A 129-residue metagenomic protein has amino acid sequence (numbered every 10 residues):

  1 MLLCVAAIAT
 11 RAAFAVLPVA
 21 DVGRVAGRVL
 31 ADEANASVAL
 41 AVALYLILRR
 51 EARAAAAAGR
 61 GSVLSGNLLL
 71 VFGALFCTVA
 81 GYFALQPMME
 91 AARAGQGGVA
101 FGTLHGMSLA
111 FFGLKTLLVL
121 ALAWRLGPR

Functional and structural regions predicted by a protein language model:
M1-C4, A36-S37, V71-G81: Alpha-helical transmembrane segments of multi-pass integral membrane proteins
M1-V42, L46-A55, R93-G98, G102: Interfacial loop at the N-terminal end of multi-pass membrane proteins
A9, L85, V119-L122: Hydrophobic/aromatic residues in alpha-helical transmembrane segments
V29-L30, N67, V99-T116: Individual transmembrane alpha-helices with interfacial aromatic-anchor signatures
A36-L44, F111-L122: Hydrophobic cores of alpha-helical transmembrane segments in multi-pass inner/ER membrane proteins, independent
G59-L75: Interfacial segments of alpha-helical transmembrane regions
F72-P87, F112-T116: Mid-bilayer segments of alpha-helical transmembrane spans in multi-pass integral membrane proteins that mediate
R125-R129: Short, charged juxtamembrane terminal tails flanking transmembrane helices
